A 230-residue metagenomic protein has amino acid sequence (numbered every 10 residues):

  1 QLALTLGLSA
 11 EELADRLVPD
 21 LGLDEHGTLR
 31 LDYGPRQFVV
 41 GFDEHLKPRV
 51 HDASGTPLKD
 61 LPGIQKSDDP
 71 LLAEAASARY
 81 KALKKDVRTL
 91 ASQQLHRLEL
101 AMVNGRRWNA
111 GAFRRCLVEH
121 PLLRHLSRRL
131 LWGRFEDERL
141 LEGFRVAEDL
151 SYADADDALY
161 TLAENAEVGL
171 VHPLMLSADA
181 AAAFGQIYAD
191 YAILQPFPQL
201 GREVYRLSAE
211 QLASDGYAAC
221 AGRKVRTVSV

Functional and structural regions predicted by a protein language model:
Q1-V230: Non-catalytic terminal/accessory regions
